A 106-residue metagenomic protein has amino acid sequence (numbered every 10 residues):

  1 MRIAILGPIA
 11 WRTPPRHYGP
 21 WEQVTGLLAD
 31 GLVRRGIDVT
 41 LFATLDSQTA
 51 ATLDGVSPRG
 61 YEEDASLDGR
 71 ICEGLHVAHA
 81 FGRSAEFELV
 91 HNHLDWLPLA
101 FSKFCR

Functional and structural regions predicted by a protein language model:
M1-R106: Catalytic cores of nucleotide-sugar-dependent glycosyltransferases that transfer UDP/GDP/TDP-activated
